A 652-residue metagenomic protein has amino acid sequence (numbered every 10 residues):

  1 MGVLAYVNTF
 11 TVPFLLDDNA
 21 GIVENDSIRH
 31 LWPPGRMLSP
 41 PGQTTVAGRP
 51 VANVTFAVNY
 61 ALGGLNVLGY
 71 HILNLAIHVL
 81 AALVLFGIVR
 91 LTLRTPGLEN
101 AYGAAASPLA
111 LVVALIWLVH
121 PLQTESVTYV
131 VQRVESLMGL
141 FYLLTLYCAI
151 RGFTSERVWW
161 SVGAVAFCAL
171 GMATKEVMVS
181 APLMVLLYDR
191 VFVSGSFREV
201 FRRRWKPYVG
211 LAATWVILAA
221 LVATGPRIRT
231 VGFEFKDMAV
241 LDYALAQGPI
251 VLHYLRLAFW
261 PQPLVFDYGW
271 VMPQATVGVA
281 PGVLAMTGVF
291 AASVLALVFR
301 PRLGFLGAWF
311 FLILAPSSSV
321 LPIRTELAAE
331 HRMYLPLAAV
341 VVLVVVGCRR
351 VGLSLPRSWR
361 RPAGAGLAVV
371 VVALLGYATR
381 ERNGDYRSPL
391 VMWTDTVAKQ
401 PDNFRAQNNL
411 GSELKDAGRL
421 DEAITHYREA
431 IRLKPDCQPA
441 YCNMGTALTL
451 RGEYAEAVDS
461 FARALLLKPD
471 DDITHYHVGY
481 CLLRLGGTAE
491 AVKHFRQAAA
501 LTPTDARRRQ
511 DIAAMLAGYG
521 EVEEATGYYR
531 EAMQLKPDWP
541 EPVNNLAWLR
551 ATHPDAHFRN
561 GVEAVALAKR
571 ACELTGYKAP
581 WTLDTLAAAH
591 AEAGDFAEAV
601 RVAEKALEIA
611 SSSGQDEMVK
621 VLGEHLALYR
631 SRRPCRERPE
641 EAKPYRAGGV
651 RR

Functional and structural regions predicted by a protein language model:
M1-E456, A462, K468, I473 (+2 more regions): Polytopic membrane enzymes that build or remodel cell-surface glycoconjugates and lipids
K399, L433, L467, L501 (+4 more regions): Structural marker of alpha-solenoid helical repeat scaffolds
R405-D416, P439-L450, I473-L483, R507-G518 (+3 more regions): Conserved alpha-helical positions within TPR/SEL1-like repeat arrays
T446, P540-T582: Alpha-helical adaptor scaffolds
F558-V562, R570, Y577-P580, T585 (+2 more regions): Terminal, low-structured helical/coil segments at or just beyond the last alpha-helical repeat
